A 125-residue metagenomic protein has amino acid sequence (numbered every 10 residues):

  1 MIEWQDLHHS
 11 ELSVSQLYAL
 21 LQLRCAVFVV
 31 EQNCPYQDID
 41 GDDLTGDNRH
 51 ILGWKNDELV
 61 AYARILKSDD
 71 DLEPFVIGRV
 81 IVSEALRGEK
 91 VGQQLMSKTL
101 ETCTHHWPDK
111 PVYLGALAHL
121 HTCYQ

Functional and structural regions predicted by a protein language model:
M1-E58: Short amphipathic alpha-helix that is part of the acyltransferase structural core
V27, T102, C123: Short alpha-helical functional segments enriched in proximate histidine and acidic residues
L52, E58-K67, P74-V76, I81: Conserved beta-strand in the GNAT
K67-I77, R87, H106-K110: A conserved beta-turn-beta hairpin within the catalytic core of GNAT-like acetyltransferases that forms part
V82, G88-E101: Conserved acetyl-CoA-binding loop-helix of GNAT-fold acetyltransferases
C103-L117: Conserved GNAT acetyl-CoA-binding A-motif
A118-Q125: Conserved active-site alpha-helix within GNAT-family acetyltransferase domains
